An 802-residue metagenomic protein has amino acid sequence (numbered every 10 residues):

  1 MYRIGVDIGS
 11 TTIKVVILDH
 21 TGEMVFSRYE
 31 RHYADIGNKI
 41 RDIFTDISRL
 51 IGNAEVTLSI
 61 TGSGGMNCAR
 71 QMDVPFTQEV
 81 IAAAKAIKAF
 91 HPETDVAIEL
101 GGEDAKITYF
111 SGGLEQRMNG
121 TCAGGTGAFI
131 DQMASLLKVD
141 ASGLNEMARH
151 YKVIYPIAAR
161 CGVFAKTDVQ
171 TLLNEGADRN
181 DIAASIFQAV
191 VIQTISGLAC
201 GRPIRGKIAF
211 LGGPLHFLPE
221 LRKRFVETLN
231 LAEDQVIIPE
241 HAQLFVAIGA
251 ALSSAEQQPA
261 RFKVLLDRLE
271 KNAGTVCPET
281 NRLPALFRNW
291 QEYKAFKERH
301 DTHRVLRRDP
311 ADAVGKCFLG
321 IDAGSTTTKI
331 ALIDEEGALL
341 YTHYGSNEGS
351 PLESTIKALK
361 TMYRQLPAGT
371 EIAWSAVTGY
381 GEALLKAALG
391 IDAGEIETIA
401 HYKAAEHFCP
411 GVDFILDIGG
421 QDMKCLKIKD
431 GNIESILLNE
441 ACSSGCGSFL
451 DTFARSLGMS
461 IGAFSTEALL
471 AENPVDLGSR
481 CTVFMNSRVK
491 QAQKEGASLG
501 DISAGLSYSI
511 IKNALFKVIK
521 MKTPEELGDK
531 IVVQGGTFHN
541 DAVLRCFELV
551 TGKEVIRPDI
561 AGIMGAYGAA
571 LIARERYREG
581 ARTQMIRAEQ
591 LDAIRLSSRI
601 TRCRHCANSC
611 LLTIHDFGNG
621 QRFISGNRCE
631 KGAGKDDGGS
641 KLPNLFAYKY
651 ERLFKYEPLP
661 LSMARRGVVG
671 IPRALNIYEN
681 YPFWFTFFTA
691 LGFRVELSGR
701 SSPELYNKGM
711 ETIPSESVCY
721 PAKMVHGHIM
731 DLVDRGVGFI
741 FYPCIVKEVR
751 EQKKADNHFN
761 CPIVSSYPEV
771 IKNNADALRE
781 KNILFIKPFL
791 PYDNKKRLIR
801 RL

Functional and structural regions predicted by a protein language model:
M1-E79, K223-E240, Q257-E397, C546-D559 (+4 more regions): N-terminal glycine/serine-rich phosphate-binding loop of ATP-dependent small-molecule kinases, especially carbohydrate
Y2, N119, A123-I130, R364 (+4 more regions): An N-terminal assembly and electron-transfer interface module characteristic of large anaerobic redox and radical
D35-I36, G112-V153, C161, Q243-V246 (+11 more regions): Glycine-rich phosphate-binding loop plus the immediately following alpha-helix
G64, A199-T228, P239-Q243, Y380-G381 (+4 more regions): Glycine-rich phosphate-binding loops at beta-strand->alpha-helix junctions
G64-E115, I195, A199-C200, A247-A251 (+9 more regions): Conserved phosphate-binding catalytic cores of ATP/NTP-utilizing and phosphoryl-transfer enzymes
G127-Q132, I238-T275, K403, G447-T452 (+1 more regions): Glycine-rich phosphate-binding/hydrolytic loop that grips phosphoryl groups
A165-S196, S487-F516: Adenine-nucleotide phosphate-binding core of ATP-dependent small-molecule kinases
S185-G206, A250, E298-R307, T361 (+1 more regions): Phosphate/ATP-binding catalytic cores across multiple sugar-kinase/actin-like superfamilies, primarily ASKHA
